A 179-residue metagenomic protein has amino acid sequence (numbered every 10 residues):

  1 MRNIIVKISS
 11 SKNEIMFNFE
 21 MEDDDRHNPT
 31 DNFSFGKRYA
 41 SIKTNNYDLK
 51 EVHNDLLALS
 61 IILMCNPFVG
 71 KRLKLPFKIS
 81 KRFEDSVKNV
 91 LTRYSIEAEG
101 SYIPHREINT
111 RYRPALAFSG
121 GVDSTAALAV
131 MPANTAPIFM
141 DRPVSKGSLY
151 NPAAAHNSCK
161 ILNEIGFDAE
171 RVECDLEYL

Functional and structural regions predicted by a protein language model:
M1-I5: Intrinsically disordered, low-structural-confidence terminal and linker regions
K7-K74, K78-L179: ATP-dependent adenylation/nucleotidyltransferase module used to activate substrates
